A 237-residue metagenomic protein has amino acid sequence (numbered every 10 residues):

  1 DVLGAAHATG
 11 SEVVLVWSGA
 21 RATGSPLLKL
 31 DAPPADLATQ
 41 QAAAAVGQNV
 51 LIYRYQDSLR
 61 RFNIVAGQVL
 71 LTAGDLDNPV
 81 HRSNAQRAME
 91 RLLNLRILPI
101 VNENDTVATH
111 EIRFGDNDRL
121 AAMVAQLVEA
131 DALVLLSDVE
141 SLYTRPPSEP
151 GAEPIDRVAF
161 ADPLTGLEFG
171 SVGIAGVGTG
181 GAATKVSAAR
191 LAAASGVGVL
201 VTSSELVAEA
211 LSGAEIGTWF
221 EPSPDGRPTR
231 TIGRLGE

Functional and structural regions predicted by a protein language model:
D1-E237: C-terminal catalytic "cap/lid" subdomain
